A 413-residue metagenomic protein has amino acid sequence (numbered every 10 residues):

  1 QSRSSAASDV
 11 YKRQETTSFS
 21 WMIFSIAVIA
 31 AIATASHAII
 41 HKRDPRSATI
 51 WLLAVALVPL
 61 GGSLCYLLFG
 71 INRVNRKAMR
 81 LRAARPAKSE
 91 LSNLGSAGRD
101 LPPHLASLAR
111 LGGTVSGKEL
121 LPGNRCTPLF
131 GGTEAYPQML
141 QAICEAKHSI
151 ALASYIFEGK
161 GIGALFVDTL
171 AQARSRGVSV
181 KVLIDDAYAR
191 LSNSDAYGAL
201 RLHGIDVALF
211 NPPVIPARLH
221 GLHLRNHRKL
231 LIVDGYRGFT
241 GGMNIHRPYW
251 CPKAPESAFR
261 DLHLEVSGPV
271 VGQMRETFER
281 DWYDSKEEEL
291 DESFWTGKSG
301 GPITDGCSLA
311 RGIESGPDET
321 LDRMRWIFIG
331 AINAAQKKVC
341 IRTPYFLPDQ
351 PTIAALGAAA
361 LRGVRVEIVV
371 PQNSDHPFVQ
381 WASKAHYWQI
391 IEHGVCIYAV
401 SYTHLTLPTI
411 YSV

Functional and structural regions predicted by a protein language model:
Q1-Y11, H404-V413: Single conserved hydrophobic/aromatic residue that forms the stacking wall/gate of nucleotide- or nucleobase-binding
S5-W326, G330, A334, A358 (+2 more regions): N-terminal localization/anchoring segments of enzymes in phospholipid and broader phosphate metabolism
I150, Q336-V339, R365: Structured, soluble regulatory/oligomerization domains located on the cytosolic or IMS-facing side of membrane proteins
E319, P344-L347, N373-W381, I397 (+1 more regions): Short, contiguous acidic/charged loop-to-helix segments that flank catalytic cores in large enzymes
Y345-V364: Helical hairpin unit composed of two closely spaced alpha helices linked by a short loop
T352, A358-A359, S374-D375, V379 (+1 more regions): Structured cytosolic domains appended to multi-pass membrane proteins
F378-L405, S412: C-terminal structural cap/anchor segments
